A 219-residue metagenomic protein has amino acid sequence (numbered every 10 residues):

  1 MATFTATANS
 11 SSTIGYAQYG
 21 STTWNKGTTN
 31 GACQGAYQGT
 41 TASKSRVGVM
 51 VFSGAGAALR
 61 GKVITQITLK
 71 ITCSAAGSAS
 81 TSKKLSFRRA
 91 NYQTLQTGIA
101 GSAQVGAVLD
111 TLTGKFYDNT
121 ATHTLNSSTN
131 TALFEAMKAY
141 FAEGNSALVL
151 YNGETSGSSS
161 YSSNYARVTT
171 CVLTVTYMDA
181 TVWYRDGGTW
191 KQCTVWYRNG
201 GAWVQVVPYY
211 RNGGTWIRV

Functional and structural regions predicted by a protein language model:
M1-G56, L85, R89, N152-S156 (+2 more regions): Flexible, small-residue-rich N-terminal segments that precede or flank a structured functional core
K26, N30-G35, S102-Y177: Cysteine-clustered segments with highest specificity for TGF-beta superfamily mature ligands
S43, A55-Q66, K138-Y140: Extracellular/lumenal carbohydrate-interaction signature centered on repeated Trp-anchored short motifs
F52, K62-A76, L173: A short beta-strand element within beta-rich, extracytoplasmic domains of secreted/secretory-pathway proteins
F52, T72, S86-T94, Y151-G153 (+3 more regions): Predominantly extracellular/luminal cell-surface or secreted proteins
I71-S82, S156-S158: Extended, low-complexity, turn-rich repeat/linker tracts enriched in Gly/Pro/Ser/Thr and Asp/Glu that occur
S78-L112: Extracellular ligand-binding interfaces
Y177-V219: Intrinsically disordered, compositionally biased repeat/linker segments
